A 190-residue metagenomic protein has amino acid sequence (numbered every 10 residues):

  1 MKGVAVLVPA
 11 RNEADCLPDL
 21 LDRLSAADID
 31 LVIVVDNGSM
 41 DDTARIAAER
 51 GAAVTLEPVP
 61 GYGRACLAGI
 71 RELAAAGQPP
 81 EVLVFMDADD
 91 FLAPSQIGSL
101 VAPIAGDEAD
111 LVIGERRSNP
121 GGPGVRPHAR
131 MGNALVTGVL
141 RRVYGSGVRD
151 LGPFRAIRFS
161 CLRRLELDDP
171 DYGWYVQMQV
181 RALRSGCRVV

Functional and structural regions predicted by a protein language model:
G3-A5, Q177: Cell-envelope/extracellular polymer assembly enzymes that use nucleotide-activated donors
V8, I29-G38: Short beta-strand/loop segment that forms part of the nucleotide-sugar
N12-A26: Short, well-formed alpha-helical segments that are part of the catalytic scaffolds of diverse glycosyltransferases
E13-C16, S39, Y62, A93: Donor nucleotide-sugar binding loop of glycosyltransferases
D36-A44, D90: A conserved acidic beta->alpha catalytic loop
P58-P60, R64-E72, P94-Y172: Acceptor/aglycone-binding surface of glycosyltransferases and processive sugar-polymer synthases
P79-D89: Short beta-strand-to-loop acidic/aromatic patch adjacent to the donor-nucleotide binding site
S146, P170, V180-V190: Catalytic donor-sugar/metal-binding loop of nucleotide-sugar-dependent glycosyltransferases
